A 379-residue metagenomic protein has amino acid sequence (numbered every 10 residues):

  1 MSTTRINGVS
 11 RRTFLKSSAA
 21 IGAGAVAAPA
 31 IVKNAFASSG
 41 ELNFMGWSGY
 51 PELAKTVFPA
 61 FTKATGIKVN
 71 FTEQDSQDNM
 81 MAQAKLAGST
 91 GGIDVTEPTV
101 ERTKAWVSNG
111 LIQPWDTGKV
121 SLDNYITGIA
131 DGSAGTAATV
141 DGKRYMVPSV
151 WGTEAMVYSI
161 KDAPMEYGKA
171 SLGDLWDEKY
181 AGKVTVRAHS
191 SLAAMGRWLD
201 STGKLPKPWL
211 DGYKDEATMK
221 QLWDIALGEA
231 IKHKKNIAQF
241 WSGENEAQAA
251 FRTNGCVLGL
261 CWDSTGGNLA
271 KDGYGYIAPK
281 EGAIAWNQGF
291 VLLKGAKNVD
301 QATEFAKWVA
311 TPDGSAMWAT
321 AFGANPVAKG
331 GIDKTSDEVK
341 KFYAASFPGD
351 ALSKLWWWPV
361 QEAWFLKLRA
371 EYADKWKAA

Functional and structural regions predicted by a protein language model:
M1-T13: N-terminal secretory signal peptides
S10-A27: N-terminal export leaders
F36-A37, A283-I284, Q288, L293-W356: Mature extracytoplasmic/periplasmic domains
S38-A105: Early extracytoplasmic/lumenal segment of secretory-pathway proteins
P51-E52, E97-T103, V107-E246: Extracytoplasmic ligand-binding site segments that recognize negatively charged/polar headgroups
R102-A105, R252, L258-G275: A ligand-binding cleft/hinge motif common to bilobed small-molecule-binding domains
D224-H233, K271-K294: Periplasmic-binding protein-like
G349-A379: Conserved C-terminal helix/tail region of periplasmic/extracytoplasmic solute-binding proteins
